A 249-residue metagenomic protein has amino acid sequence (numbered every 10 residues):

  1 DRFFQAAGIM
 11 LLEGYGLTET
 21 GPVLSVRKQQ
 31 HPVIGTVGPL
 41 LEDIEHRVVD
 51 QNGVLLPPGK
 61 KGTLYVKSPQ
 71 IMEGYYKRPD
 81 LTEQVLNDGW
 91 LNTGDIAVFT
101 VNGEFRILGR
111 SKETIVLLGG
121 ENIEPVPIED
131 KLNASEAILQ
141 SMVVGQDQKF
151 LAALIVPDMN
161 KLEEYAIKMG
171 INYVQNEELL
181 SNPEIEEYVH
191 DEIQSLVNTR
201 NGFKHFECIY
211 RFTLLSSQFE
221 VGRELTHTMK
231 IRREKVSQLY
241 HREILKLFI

Functional and structural regions predicted by a protein language model:
D1-P32: Gly/Ser/Thr-rich phosphate-binding loop
G16, G38, D95: Active-site glycine-centered loops adjacent to acidic/histidine catalytic or metal-binding residues that shape
L17-T20, T93, T226-T228: Ser/Thr-glycine-rich phosphate-binding loops at phosphate-binding pockets of nucleotides, nucleotide cofactors
G38-D43, L91: Short coil-to-beta-strand transition motifs
R47, N52-G59, T63-L117: Conserved ATP-binding/catalytic segment of the ANL
L56-P57, R106, I123, T226 (+1 more regions): Generic structural signal for well-ordered beta-strand positions
S68, E73-G74, I96-H205: AMP-binding/adenylate-forming catalytic core of the ANL superfamily
I115, Q140-M142, H190-I249: Conserved C-terminal "lid"/linker of ANL adenylate-forming enzymes
